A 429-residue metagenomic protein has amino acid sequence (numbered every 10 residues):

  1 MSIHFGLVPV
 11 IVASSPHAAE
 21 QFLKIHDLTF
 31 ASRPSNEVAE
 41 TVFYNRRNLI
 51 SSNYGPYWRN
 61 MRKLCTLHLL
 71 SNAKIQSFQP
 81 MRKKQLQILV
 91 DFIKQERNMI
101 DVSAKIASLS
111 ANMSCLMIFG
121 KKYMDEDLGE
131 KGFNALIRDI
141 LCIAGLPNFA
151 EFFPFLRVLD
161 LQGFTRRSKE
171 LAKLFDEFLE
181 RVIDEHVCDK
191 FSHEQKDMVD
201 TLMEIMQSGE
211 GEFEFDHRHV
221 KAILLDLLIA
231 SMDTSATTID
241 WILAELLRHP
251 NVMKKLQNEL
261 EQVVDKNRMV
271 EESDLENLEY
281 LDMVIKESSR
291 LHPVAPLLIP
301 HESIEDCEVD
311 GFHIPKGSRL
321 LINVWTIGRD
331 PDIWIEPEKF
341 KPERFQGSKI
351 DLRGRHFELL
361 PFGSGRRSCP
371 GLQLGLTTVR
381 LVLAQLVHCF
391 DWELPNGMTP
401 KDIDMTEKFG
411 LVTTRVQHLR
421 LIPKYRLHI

Functional and structural regions predicted by a protein language model:
M1, E177, E185, V270-D310 (+3 more regions): Conserved cytochrome P450 K-helix E-x-x-R motif and the immediately C-terminal K′/meander segment
M1-R46, P56, N60, K83-D91: N-terminal membrane-proximal hinge/A-helix region immediately C-terminal to the signal-anchor transmembrane segment
A31, P250-V252, L372-L411: Cytochrome P450 heme-binding "Cys pocket" and the immediately downstream C-terminal segment
P34-E40, Q76-I239, K255, E272-S273 (+1 more regions): Cytochrome P450 heme-thiolate monooxygenase catalytic core
E204, W392, G410-I429: C-terminal helix/juxtamembrane-tail motif
S235-L246, V382: Short, small-residue alpha-helix embedded
I322-I350: Conserved cytochrome P450 K-helix/beta-meander segment immediately N-terminal to the heme-binding cysteine loop
S348-V379, T406-K408: Cytochrome P450 heme-thiolate "Cys pocket" and heme-binding signature region
